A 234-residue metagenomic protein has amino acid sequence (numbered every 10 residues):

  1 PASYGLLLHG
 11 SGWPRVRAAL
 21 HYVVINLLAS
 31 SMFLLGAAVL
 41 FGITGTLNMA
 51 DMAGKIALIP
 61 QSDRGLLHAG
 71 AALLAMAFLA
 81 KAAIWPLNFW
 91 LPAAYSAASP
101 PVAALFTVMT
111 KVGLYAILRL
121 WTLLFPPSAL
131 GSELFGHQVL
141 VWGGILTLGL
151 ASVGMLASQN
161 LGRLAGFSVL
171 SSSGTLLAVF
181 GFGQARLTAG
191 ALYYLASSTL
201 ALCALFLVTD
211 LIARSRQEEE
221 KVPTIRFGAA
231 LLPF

Functional and structural regions predicted by a protein language model:
P1-H9, L73, A77-A80, I84-W85 (+1 more regions): Central hydrophobic cores of alpha-helical transmembrane segments in multi-pass inner-membrane proteins across all
P1-L66, M155-L231: Alpha-helical multi-pass transmembrane bundles of energy-transducing inner-membrane proteins
A18, H68, L73-W142, G166: Short helix-boundary/re-entrant hairpin motifs in multi-pass inner-membrane proteins
I25, L73, V139-L146, Y193 (+1 more regions): Physicochemical signature of membrane-embedded alpha-helices that form the seven-helix bundle of GPCRs, emphasizing
A71, P101-V102, G149-A151, L187-T188: Short hydrophobic "helix-edge" motifs at membrane interfaces and signal-peptide entry regions
I84, L114, L148, T175 (+1 more regions): Functionally critical, cavity-lining and gating residues within the transmembrane helices of 12-TM secondary
V141-G154, P233: Hydrophobic, membrane-facing alpha-helical anchors
